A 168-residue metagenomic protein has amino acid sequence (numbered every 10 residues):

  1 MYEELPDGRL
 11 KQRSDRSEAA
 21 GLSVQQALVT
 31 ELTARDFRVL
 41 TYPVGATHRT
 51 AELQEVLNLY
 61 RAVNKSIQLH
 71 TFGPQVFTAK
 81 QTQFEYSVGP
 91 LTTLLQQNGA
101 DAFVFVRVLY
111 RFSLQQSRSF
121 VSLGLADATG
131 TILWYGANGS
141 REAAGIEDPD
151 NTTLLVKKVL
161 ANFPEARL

Functional and structural regions predicted by a protein language model:
M1-G8, V24, S66, Q83-L168: C-terminal/domain-edge helix-coil "capping" segments
D7-G99: N-terminal segment of the mature soluble domain
